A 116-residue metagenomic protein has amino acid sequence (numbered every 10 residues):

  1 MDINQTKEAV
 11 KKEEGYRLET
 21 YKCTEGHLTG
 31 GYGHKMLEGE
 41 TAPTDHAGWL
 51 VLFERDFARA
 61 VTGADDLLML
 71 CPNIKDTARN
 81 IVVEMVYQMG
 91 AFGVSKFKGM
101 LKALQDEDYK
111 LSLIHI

Functional and structural regions predicted by a protein language model:
M1-E8, T62, D66, K110: Extracellular cell-wall/glycan-interacting regions and their flexible linkers
T6-G15, I81-V86: Short, functionally critical alpha-helical segments immediately adjacent to catalytic or ligand/cofactor-binding
R17-T24, N73: Catalytic glycan-binding domains that act on GlcNAc-containing polysaccharides
K22-A42: Substrate-binding/active-site groove segments that recognize and process beta-1,4-linked N-acetyl-hexosamine
E40-C71, D76-F97: Alpha-helical segment that forms one wall of the substrate-binding/catalytic cleft in peptidoglycan-active domains
G93-L111: Short secondary-structure subsegments characteristic of cysteine-rich extracellular domains
I114-I116: Conserved small/polar residues in nucleotide/adenosyl-binding loops
